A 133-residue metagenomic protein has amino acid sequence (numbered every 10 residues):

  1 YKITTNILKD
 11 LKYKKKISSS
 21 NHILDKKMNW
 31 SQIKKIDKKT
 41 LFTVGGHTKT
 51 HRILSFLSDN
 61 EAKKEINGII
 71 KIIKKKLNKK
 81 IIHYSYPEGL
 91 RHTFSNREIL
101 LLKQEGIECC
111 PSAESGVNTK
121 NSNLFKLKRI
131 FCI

Functional and structural regions predicted by a protein language model:
Y1-K39, T43: Extended, charge-rich helix/loop segments that form flexible, surface "patches" used to engage negatively charged
K38, K49-R52, F56-I133: C-terminal active-site subregion of NodB/CE4 polysaccharide deacetylases
G46: Catalytic cores of peptidoglycan-degrading enzymes
